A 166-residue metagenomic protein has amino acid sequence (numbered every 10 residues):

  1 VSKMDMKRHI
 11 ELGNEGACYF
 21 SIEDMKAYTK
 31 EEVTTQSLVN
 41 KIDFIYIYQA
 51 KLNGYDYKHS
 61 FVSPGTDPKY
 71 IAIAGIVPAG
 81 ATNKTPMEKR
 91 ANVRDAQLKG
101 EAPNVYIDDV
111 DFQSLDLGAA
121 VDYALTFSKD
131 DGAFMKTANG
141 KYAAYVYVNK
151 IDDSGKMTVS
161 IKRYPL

Functional and structural regions predicted by a protein language model:
V1-D122, L166: N-terminal "domain-start" segment
V121-T137: Short coil-to-beta transition motif at edge beta-strands of beta-rich domains
F134, Y145, T158-S160: Beta-strand secondary-structure signal
A138, I151, K162: Structured beta-strand/turn binding interfaces of compact recognition modules in eukaryotic regulators
Y142-D153: Short beta-strand-centered aromatic/proline hotspots
S154-Y164: Short, solvent-exposed secondary-structure boundary/capping segments
